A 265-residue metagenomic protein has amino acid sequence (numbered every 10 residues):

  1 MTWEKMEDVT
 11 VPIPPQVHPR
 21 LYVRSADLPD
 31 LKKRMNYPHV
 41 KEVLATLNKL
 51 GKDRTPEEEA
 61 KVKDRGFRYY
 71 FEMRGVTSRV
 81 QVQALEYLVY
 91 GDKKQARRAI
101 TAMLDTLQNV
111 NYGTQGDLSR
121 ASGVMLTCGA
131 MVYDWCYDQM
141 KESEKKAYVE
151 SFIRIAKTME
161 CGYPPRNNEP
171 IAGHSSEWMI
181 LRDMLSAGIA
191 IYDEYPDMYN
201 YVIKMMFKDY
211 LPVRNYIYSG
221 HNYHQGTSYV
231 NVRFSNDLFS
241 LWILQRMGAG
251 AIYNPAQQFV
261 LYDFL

Functional and structural regions predicted by a protein language model:
M1-D30: N-terminal pre-domain segments of enzymes
R20-Y22, L28, K32-N36, V40-L265: Aromatic-lined, polymer-binding surfaces characteristic of secreted/periplasmic polysaccharide-degrading enzymes
